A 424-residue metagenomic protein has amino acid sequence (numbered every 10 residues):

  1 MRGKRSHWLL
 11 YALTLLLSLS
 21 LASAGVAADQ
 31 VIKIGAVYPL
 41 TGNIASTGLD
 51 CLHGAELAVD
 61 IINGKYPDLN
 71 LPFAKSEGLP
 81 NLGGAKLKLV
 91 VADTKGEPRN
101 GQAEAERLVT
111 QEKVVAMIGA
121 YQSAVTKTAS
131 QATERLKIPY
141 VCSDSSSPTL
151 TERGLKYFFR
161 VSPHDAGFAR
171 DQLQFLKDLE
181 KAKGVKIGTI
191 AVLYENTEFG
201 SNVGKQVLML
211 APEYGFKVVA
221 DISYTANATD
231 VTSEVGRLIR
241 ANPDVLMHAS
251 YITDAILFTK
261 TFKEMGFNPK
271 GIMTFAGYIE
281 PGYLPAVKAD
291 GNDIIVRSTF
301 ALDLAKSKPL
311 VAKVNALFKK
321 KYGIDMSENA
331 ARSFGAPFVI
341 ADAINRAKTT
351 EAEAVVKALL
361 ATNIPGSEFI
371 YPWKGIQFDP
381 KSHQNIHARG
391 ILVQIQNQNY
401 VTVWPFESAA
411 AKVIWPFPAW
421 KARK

Functional and structural regions predicted by a protein language model:
M1-A12: Bacterial N-terminal signal peptides that target proteins for export
Y11-A22: Bacterial N-terminal signal peptides
G35-E56, I62, T94-P98, Y121-Q122 (+3 more regions): Extracytoplasmic "Venus flytrap"
S46-H53, K65-E152, V161, Y224-V231: Beta-alpha junction/loop-to-helix N-cap segments that form part of ligand/metal-binding clefts
T47-A74, F168-Q172, E198-G215, V339: Short, solvent-exposed amphipathic alpha-helices that sit in or adjacent to ligand/effector-binding or catalytic
R99, V114-A220, K270-V296: Extracytoplasmic ligand/sensor domains, especially the bilobed periplasmic-binding protein
F262-F334, N345-R346, V403-R423: Extracellular/periplasmic periplasmic-binding protein-like sensory domains
L317-A330, A341-V403: Segments of small-molecule ligand-sensing domains
